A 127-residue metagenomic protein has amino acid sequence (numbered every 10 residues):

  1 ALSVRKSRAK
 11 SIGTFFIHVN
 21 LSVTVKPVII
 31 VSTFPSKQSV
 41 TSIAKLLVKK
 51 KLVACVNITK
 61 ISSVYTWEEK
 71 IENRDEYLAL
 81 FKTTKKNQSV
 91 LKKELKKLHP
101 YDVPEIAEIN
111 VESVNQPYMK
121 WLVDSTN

Functional and structural regions predicted by a protein language model:
A1-V4, H18: Short, low-complexity, charge-dense intrinsically disordered segments
S3-S11: Low-acidity, Ser/Thr- and Arg-rich intrinsically disordered low-complexity segments
F16-N127: Positively charged, small/polar-rich N-terminal and surface patches that mediate targeting and assembly and bind
